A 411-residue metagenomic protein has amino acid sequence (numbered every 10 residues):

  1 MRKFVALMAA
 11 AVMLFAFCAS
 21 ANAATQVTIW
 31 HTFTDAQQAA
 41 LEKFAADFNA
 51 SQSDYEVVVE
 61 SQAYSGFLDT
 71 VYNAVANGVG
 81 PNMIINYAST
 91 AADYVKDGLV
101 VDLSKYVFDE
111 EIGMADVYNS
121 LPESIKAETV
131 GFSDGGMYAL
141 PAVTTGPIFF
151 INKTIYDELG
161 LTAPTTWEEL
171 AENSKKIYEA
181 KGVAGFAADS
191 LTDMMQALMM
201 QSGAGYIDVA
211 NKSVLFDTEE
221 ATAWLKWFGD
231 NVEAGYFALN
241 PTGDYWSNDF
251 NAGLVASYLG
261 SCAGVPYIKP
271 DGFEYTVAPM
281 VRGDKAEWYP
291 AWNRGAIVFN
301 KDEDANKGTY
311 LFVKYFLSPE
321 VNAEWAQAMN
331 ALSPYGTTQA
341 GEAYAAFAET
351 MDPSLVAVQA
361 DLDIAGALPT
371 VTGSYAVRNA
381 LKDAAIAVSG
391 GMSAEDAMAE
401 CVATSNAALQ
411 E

Functional and structural regions predicted by a protein language model:
V27-K43, Q62-Y64, T145, T372: Extracytoplasmic "Venus flytrap"
T34-E56, L381: Short, polar/charged alpha-helical segment
D47-S120, T154, E158-T162, D249 (+3 more regions): Extracytoplasmic "Venus flytrap"/periplasmic binding protein-like
A50-S51, G135, T222, K226 (+7 more regions): Extracytoplasmic/periplasmic substrate-recognition and gating elements
A88-G146, A171, T276-A278, A345-A348 (+1 more regions): Hinge/lid segment of periplasmic solute-binding proteins
S104-S120, T162, A204-A223, P270 (+2 more regions): Short, solvent-exposed loop/beta-turn-alpha elements that line the ligand-binding surface or hinge of extracytoplasmic
Y118-N119, E123, T129, A278 (+2 more regions): Long, aromatic- and glycine/proline-rich binding clefts that accommodate carbohydrate-like moieties
S174-K176, N211-N240: Glycine-centered hinge/linker elements that transmit conformational signals in sensory and ligand-binding systems
